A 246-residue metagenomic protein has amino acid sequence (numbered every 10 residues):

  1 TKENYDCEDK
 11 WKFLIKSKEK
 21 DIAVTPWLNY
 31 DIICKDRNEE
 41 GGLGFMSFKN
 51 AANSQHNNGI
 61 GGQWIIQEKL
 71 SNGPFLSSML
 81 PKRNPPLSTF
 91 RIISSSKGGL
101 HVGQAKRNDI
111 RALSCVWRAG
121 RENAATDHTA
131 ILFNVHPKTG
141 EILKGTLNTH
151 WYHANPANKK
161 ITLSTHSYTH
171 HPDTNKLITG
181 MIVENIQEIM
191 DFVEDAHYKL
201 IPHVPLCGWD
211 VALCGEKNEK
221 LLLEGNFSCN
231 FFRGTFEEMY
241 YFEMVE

Functional and structural regions predicted by a protein language model:
T1-G99, L113: Active-site nucleotide/adenylate-binding loops and adjacent lid/helix of ATP-dependent enzymes
I32, L206-W209: A short linear hydrophobic-aromatic micro-motif
I32, R111, L221-L223: Protein kinase-like catalytic core scaffold
N38-E40, S71-N72, G99, W117-E122 (+2 more regions): Short, solvent-exposed loop/turn segments at secondary-structure junctions
G42-G44, P74-L76, V102-G103, N123-A125 (+1 more regions): Short helix/loop capping segments that flank catalytic or ligand/cofactor-binding pockets
P74, K97, G120, Y198-I201: Hydrophobic/aromatic-lined pockets within catalytic cores
M79-D191: ATP-dependent carboxylate/phosphate-activation module, predominantly the ATP-grasp catalytic core and closely related
S164-E188, E194, Y198-L206, L213-E246: C-terminal active-site "lid" helix and adjoining low-complexity regulatory extension at the edge of ATP-using catalytic
